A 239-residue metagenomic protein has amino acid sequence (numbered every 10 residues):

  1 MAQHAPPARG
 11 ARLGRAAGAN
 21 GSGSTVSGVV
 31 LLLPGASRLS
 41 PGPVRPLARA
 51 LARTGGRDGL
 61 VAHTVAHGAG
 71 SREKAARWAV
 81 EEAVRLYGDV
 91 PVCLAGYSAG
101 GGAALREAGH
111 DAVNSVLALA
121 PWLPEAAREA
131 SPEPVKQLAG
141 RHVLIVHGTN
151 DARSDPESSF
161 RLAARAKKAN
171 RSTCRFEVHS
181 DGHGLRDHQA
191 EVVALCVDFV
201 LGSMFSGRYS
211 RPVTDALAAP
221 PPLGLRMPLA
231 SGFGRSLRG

Functional and structural regions predicted by a protein language model:
A2-R57: Short, surface-exposed "cap/lid" segments of acyl-processing enzymes
G68-L86: Alpha/beta-hydrolase active-site loop
L94-G96, L119, V146: Short beta-strand immediately N-terminal to the catalytic nucleophile in serine-hydrolase-like folds
A95-A104: Gly/Ala-rich beta-loop-alpha elbow adjacent to hydrolase catalytic centers
P124-E125, T149-S154: Acidic catalytic loop of the alpha/beta-hydrolase fold
S131, D155-R165: Short alpha-helix in the alpha/beta-hydrolase fold that links the catalytic acid
L138-A139, L144-H147, D151: Short beta-strand/loop motif that positions the catalytic acidic residue of the alpha/beta-hydrolase fold
F160, K168-G239: C-terminal catalytic histidine-bearing segment of alpha/beta-hydrolase fold enzymes
